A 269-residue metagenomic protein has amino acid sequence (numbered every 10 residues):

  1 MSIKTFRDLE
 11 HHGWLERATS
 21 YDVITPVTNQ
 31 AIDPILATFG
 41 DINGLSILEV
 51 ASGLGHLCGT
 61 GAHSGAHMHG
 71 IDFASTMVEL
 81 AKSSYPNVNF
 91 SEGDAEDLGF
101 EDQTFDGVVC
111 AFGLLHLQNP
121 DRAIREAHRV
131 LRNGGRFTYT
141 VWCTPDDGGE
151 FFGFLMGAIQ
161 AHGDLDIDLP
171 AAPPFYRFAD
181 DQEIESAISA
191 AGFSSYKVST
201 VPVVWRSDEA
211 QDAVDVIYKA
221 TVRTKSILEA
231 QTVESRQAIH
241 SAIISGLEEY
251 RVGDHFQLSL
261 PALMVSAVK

Functional and structural regions predicted by a protein language model:
M1-N43, H56-T60, T76-L80, S84: Conserved class I S-adenosyl-L-methionine
I3, T28, L54-H56, P174-K269: Conserved Class I S-adenosyl-L-methionine
L36, G59-A62, D121-H128, M156: A structural alpha-helix within SAM-dependent methyltransferase catalytic domains
D41-I42, D102, I124: A short, aliphatic-rich alpha-helical micro-motif
S46-L98, G107, R122: Class I SAM-dependent methyltransferase SAM/SAH-binding core
D106-P120, C143: A short SAM/SAH-binding and catalytic strip from SAM-dependent methyltransferases
D121, R129-R132, R136-D208, T224: Conserved catalytic/acceptor-binding region of the Class I
